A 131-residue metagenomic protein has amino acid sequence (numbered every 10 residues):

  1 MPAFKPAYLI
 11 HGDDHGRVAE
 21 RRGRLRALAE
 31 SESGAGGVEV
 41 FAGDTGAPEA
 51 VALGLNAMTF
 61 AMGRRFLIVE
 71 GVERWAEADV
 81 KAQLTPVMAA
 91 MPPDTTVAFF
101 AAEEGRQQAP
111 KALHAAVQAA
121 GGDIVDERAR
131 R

Functional and structural regions predicted by a protein language model:
M1-R131: Conserved beta/loop motifs at nucleotide-recognition and modification sites
